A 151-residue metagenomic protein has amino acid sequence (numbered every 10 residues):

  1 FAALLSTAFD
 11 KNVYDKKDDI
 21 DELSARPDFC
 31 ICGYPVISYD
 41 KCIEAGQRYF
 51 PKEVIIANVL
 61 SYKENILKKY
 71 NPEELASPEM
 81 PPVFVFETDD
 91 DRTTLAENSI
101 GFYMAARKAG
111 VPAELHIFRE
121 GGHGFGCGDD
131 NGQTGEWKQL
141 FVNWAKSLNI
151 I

Functional and structural regions predicted by a protein language model:
F1-Q47, L67: Primarily recognizes the serine-hydrolase "nucleophile elbow" in alpha/beta-hydrolase and SGNH/GDSL folds
L5-S6, G33-V36, E87-D89, I117-G121: Active-site-proximal beta-strand/loop segments in catalytic clefts of secreted hydrolases
K16-I20, L60-L75, M80-P81: Active-site nucleophile elbow and catalytic-triad environment of alpha/beta-hydrolase enzymes
L23, A45-Y62: A catalytic-pocket lid/entrance helix-loop region that shapes and gates access to the active site across common
R26-F29, M80-V83, A109-E114: Loop/turn elements at helix/coil->beta-strand transitions in domains of secreted/extracellular proteins
S38-Y39, D90-T94: Acidic catalytic loop of the alpha/beta-hydrolase fold
E79, F84-E87, D91: Short beta-strand/loop motif that positions the catalytic acidic residue of the alpha/beta-hydrolase fold
F86, A96-I151: C-terminal catalytic histidine-bearing segment of alpha/beta-hydrolase fold enzymes
